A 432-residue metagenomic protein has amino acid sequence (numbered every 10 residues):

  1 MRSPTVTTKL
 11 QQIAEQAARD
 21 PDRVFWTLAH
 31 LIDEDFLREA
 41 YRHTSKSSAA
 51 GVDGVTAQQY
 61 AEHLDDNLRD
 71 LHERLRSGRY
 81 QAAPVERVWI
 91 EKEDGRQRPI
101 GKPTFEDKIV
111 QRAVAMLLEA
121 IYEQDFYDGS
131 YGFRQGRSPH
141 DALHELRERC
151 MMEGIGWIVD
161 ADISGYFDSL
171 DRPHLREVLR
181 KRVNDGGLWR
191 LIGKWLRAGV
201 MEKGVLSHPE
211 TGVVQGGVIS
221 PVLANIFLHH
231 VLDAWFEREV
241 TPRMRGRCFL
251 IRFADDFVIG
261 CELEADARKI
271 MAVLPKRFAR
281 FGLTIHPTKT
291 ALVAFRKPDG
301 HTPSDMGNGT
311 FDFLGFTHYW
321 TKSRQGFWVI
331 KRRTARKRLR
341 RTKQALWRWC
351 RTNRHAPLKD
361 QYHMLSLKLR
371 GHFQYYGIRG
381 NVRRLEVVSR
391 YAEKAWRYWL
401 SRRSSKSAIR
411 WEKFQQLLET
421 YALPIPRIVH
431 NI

Functional and structural regions predicted by a protein language model:
M1-I432: Non-catalytic terminal/accessory segments
